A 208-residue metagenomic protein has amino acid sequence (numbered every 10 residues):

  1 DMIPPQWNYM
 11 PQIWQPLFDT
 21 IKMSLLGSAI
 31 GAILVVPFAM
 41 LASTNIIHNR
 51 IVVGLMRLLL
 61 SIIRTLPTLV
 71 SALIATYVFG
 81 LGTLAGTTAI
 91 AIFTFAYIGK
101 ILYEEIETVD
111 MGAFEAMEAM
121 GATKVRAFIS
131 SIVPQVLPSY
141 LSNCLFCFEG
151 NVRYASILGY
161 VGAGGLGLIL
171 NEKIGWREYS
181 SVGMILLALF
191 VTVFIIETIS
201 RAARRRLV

Functional and structural regions predicted by a protein language model:
D1-S28: Periplasmic/extracellular loop-to-transmembrane helix junction in inner-membrane transport proteins
M10, W14, F18, H48-L55 (+6 more regions): Alpha-helical membrane-protein architecture signal
I33-M40, V70, A85, I92-F114 (+4 more regions): Membrane-embedded alpha-helices of multi-pass transport/permease systems
F38-A72, I101-E104: Cytoplasmic-entry segments and transmembrane alpha-helices of multi-pass inner-membrane transporters
L60-A91: Generic hydrophobic transmembrane alpha-helix motif, especially the helices
Y77, V152-L189, V208: Glycine-rich helix-loop "coupling/hinge" segments at transmembrane-helix boundaries in multipass transporters
V109-R126, S130-V136, A163: Short helix-to-coil transition segments within interhelical loops that connect adjacent transmembrane helices
K124-L158, S180-T192, I196, S200: Transmembrane alpha-helices
